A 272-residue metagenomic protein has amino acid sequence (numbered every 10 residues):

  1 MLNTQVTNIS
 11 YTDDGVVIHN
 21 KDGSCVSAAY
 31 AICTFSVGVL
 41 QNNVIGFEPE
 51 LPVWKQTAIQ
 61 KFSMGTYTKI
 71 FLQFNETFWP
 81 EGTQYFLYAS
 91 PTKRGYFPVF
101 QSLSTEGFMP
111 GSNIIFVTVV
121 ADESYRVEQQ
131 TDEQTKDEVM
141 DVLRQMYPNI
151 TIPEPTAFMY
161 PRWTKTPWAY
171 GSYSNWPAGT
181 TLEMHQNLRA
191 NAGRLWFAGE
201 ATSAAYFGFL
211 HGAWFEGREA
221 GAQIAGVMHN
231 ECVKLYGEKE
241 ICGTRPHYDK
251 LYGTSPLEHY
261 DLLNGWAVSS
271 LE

Functional and structural regions predicted by a protein language model:
L2-V17: A conserved short coil-to-beta-strand element within the FAD-binding core of flavoproteins
V6, C25-L40, G217: Short hydrophobic core segments
V6-T7, V39, T77-W79, D122 (+1 more regions): Conserved beta-strand elements of beta-rich interaction domains across eukaryotes, especially beta-propellers
G15-V17, T66, G82-E272: Conserved flavin/dinucleotide-binding core of flavoenzymes
K21-G23: Glycine-centered tight beta-turn/hairpin loop motif at sheet-sheet or coil-to-beta transitions
C33-E81: Glycine-rich loop(s) and the adjacent beta-strand/alpha-helix scaffold that form part
